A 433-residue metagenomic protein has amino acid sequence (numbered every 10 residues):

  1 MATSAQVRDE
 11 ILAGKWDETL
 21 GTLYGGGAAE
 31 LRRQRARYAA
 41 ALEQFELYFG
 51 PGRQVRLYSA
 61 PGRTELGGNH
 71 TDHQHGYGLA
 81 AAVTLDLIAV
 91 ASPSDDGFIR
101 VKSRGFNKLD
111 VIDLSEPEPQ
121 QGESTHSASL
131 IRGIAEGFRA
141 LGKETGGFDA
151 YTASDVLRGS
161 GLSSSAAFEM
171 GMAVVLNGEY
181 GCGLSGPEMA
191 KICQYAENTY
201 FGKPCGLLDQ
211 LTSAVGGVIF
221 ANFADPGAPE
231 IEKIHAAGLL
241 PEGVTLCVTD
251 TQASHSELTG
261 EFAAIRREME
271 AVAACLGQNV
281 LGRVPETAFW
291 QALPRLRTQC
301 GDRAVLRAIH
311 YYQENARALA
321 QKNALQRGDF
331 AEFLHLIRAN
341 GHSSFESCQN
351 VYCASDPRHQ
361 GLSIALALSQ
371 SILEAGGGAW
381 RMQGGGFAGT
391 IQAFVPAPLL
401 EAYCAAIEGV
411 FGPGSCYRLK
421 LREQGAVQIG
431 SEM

Functional and structural regions predicted by a protein language model:
M1-R63, I88, S92-S124, F220-R381 (+1 more regions): C-terminal nucleotide
R53-Q54, H70-Y77, S115-S124, S154-L162 (+2 more regions): A short glycine/serine-rich beta->alpha loop
S59-H75, D155-M172, G376-F394: Glycine/serine-rich anion-binding loops at beta->alpha junctions that coordinate negatively charged ligand groups
G76-D96, V215: Structural signature of FAD isoalloxazine-binding scaffolds in flavoprotein oxidoreductases
R100-K102, G147-S154, L184-Y195, L334-A339 (+1 more regions): Beta-strand segments within the central parallel beta-sheet cores of soluble alpha/beta enzyme folds
A135-L157: Glycine- and acidic-rich phosphate- and metal-coordinating loops
A140-F148, L176-I192, A397-V410: Phosphate-handling active-site elements
S160-V248, S431: Fold-level recognition of mixed alpha/beta catalytic cores in primary-metabolism enzymes, strongest
